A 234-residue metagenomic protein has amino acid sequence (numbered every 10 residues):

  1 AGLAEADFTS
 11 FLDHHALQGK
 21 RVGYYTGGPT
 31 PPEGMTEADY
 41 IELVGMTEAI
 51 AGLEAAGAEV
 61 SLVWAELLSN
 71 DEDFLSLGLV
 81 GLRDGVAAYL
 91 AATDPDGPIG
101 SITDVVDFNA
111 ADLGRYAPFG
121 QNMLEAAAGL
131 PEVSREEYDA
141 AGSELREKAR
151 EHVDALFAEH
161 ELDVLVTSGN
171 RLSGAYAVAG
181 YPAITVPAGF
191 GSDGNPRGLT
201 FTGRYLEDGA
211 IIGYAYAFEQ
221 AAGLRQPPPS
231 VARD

Functional and structural regions predicted by a protein language model:
A1-A6, E33-S69, G81, A87-D107 (+1 more regions): Acidic-enriched catalytic cores of C-N bond-cleaving enzymes acting on peptides and small amides
A1-V44, G223-D234: A short helix-breaking turn/cap at a secondary-structure junction
L12-L17, L75-G78, G174-V178: Short glycine-biased active-site loop of nucleotidyltransferases that positions the nucleotide triphosphate and helps
A16-P32, V80-K148, N195-P196: Short helix-loop capping/hinge segments that flank enzyme active sites or metal/cofactor-binding pockets
Y25, V63-E66, T167: Conserved beta-strand termini and adjacent loop/short-helix elements that scaffold enzyme active sites in alpha/beta
P32-Y40, E72-L77, A140-G142, F201: Second-shell loop/turn segments in exported
E42, G52, S69, E125-D234: Glycine-rich, small-residue loops and helix-cap segments that act as flexible hinges at active-site edges
N70-S76, A110-Y116, A177-V178: Short, solvent-exposed polar/charged micro-motifs at secondary-structure junctions
